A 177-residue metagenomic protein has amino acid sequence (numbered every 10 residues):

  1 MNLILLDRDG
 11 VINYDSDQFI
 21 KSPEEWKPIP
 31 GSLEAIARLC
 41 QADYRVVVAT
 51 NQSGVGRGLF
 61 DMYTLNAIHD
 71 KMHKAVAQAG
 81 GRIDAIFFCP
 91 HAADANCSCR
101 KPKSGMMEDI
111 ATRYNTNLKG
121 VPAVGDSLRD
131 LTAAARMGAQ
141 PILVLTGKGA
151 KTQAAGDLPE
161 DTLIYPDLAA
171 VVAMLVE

Functional and structural regions predicted by a protein language model:
M1-V47: Active-site neighborhood of HAD-like aspartate-dependent phosphohydrolases
S16-I20, G58-L59, A154-A155: Short acidic, glycine/proline-rich loop/turn micro-motifs
S32, I36-H69, D84-A95, A134: Substrate-recognition element of Asp-dependent hydrolases with the DxDx(T/V) motif
Y44, G81, A139: Short phosphate-binding/catalytic loops that engage adenosine nucleotides
G58-H73, S98-I110: Short, electropositive alpha-helical surface patch
H69-A85, A154-V176: Structural recognition of alpha->loop->beta junctions
S98-L131: Conserved Lys-Pro-Asp/Glu-containing loop-to-beta segment of HAD-superfamily phosphomonoesterases, centered on
A123-P166: Acidic, Mg2+-coordinating phosphoryl-transfer loop and its flanking beta/alpha structural elements, shared across
